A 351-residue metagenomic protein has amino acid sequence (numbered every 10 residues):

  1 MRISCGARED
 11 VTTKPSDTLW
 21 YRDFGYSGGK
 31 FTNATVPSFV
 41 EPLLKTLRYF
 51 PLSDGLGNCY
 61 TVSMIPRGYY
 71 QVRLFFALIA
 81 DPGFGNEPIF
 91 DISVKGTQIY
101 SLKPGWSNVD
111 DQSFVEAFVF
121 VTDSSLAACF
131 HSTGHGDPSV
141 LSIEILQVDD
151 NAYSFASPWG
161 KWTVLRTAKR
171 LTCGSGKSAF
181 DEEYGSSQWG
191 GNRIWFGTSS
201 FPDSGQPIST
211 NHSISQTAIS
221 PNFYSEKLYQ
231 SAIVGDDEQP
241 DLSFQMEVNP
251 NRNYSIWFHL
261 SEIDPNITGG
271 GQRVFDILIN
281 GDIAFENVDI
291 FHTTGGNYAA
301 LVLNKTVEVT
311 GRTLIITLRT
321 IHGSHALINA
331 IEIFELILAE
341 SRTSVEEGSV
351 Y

Functional and structural regions predicted by a protein language model:
M1-Y351: Compositionally biased, intrinsically disordered or flexible polar/acidic segments
